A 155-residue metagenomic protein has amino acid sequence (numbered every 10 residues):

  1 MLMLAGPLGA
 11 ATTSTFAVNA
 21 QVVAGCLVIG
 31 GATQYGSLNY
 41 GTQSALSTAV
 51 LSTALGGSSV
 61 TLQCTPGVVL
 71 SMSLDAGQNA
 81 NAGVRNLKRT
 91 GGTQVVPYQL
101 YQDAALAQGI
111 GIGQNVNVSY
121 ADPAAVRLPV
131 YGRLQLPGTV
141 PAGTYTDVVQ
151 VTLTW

Functional and structural regions predicted by a protein language model:
M1-L2: Sec-dependent signal peptide recognition, specifically the positively charged N-region followed immediately by
A5-P7: N-terminal signal peptide c-region/cleavage motif recognized by signal peptidases
A10-K88, Q114-W155: N-terminal small/polar-rich segments of proteins
D75-G77, Q99-D103: Predominantly extracellular/luminal cell-surface or secreted proteins
R85-L100: Glycan-recognition/cleft segments
A104-L106, W155: Solvent-exposed strand-loop boundary residues in beta-sheet-rich modules
L106-I112: Short beta-strand and strand-turn-strand segments in soluble, beta-rich domains
